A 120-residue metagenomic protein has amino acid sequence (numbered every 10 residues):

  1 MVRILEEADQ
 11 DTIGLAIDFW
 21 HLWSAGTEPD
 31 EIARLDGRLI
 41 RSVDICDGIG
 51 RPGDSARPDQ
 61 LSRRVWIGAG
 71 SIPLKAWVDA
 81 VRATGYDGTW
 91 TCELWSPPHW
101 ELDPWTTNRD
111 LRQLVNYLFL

Functional and structural regions predicted by a protein language model:
M1-I17, H21-L120: Histidine-acidic metal/acid-base catalytic patches
